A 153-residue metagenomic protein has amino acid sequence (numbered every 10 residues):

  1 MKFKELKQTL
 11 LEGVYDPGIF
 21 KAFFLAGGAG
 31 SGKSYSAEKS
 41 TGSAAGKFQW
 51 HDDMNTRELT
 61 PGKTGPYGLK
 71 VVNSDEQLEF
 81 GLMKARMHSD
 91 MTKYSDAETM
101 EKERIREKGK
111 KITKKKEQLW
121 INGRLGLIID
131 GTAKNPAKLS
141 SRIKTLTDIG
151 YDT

Functional and structural regions predicted by a protein language model:
M1-T153: Glycine-rich phosphate-binding loop of ATP-dependent small-molecule kinases
